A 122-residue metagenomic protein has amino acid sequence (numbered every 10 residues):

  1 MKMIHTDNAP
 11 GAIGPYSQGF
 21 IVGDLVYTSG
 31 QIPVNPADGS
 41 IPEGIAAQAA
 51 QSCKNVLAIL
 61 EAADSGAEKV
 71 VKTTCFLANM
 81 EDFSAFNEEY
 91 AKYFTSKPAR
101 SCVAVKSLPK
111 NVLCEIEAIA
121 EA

Functional and structural regions predicted by a protein language model:
M1-A122: Short, polar/acidic, helix-capping and beta-turn segments at strand->helix junctions that line the mouths
